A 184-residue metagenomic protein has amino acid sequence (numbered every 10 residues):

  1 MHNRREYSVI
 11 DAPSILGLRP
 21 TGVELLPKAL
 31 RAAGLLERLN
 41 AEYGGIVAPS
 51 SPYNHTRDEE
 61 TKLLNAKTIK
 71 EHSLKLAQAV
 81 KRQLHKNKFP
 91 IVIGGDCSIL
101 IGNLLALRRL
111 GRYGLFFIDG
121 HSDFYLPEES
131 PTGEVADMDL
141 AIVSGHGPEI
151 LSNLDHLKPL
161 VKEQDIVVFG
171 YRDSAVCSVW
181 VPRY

Functional and structural regions predicted by a protein language model:
H2-Y184: Conserved alpha-helical scaffold segments that buttress catalytic/binding sites
